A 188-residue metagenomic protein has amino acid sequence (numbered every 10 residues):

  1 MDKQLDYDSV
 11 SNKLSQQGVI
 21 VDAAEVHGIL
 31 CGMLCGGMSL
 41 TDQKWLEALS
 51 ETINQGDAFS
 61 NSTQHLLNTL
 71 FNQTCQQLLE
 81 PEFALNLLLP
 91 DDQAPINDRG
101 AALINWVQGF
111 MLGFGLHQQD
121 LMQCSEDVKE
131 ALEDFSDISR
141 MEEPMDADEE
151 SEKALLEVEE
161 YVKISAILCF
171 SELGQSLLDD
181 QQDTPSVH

Functional and structural regions predicted by a protein language model:
M1-L103, M111, G115-H117, L121-H188: Acidic/negatively charged segments and metal-coordination signatures
